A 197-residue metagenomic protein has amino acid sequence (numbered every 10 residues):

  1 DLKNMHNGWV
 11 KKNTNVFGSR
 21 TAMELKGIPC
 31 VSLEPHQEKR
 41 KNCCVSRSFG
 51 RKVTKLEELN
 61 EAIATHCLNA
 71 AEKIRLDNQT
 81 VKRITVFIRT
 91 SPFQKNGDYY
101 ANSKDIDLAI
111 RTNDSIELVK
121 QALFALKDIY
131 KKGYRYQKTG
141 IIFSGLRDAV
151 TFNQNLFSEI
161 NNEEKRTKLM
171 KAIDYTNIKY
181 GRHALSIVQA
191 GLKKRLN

Functional and structural regions predicted by a protein language model:
D1-G133: DNA-contacting surface of Y-family translesion DNA polymerases
Y100, L108-N197: Acidic, metal-coordinating catalytic segment for phosphate/diphosphate chemistry, firing primarily on the Nudix
